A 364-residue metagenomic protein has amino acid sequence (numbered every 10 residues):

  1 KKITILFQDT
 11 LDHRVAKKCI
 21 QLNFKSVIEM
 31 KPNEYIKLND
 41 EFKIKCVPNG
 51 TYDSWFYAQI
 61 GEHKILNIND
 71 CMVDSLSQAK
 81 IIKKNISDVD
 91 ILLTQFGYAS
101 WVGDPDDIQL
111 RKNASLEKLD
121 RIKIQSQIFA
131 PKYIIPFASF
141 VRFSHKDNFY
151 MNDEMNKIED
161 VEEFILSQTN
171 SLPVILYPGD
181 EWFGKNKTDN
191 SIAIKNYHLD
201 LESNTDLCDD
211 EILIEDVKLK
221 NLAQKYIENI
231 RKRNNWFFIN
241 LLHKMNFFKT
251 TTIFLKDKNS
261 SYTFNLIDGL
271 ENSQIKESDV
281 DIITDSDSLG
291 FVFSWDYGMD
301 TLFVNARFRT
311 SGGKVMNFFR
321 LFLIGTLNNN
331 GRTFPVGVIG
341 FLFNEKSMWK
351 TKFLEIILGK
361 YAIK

Functional and structural regions predicted by a protein language model:
K1-Y35: Active-site HxH/HxHxD metal-binding segment of metal-dependent hydrolases
K2-I3, E62, S87-V89, P131 (+1 more regions): A general structural motif
F7, L76-T169: Cap/insert and terminal regions of metallo-dependent hydrolase folds
D9-D12, F140-V141, G179-E181, K314-V315: Short beta-alpha junction loops
R14-S26, Y150-L166, F319-L323: Short, aromatic/basic amphipathic alpha-helical patches
E29-T94, Y98, W182-K232, F237 (+1 more regions): Core dinuclear metal-dependent hydrolase active-site scaffold
K31-P32, A138-V141, S171-W182: Acidic carboxylate-rich catalytic motifs and surrounding loops in phosphoryl-/glycosyl-chemistry enzymes
W182-K364: Feature captures hydrophobic
